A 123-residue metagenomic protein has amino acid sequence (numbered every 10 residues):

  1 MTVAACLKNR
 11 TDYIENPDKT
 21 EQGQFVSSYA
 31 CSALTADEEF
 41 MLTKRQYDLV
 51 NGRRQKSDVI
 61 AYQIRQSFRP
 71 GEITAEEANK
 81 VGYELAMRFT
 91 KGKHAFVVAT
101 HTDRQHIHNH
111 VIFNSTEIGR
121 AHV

Functional and structural regions predicted by a protein language model:
M1-R120: N-terminal nicking endonuclease/strand-transfer module with a His-rich metal-binding environment and a catalytic Tyr
